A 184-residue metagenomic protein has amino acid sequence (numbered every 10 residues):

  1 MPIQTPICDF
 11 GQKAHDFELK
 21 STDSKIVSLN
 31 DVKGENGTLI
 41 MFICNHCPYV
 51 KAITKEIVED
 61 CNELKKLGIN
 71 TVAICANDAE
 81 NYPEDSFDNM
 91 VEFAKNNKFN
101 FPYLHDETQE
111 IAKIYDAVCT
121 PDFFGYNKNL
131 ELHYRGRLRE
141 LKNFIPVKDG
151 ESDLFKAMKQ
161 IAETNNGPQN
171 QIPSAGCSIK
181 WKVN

Functional and structural regions predicted by a protein language model:
M1-A162, G167-Q171, S178-W181: Chalcogenol-based redox active-site neighborhoods
